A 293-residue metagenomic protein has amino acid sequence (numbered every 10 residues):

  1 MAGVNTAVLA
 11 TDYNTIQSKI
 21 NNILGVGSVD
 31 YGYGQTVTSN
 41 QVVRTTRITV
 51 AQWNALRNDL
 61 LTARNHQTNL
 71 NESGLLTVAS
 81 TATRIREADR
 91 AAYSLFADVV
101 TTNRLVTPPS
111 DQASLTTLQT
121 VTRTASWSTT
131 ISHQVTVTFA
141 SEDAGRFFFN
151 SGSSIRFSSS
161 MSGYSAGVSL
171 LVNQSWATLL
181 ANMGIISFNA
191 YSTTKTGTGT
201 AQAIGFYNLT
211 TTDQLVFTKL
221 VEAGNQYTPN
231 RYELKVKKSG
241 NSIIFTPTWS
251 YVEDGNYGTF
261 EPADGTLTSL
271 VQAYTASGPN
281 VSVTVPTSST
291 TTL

Functional and structural regions predicted by a protein language model:
M1-T124, S128, T248: Extracellular "spike/adhesin" assembly and maturation modules and analogous cytosolic coiled-coil scaffolds
Y13, Y93, V135-V137, I155-S159 (+2 more regions): Generic structural hydrophobic/aromatic packing signal, biased to beta-strands
T77, I155-V168, V172-S175, S239-S250 (+1 more regions): Compositionally biased, intrinsically disordered low-complexity regions enriched in charged/polar residues
N103-V168: Solvent-exposed, flexible loop/coil segments flanking beta-strands in beta-rich domains
Q112-L118, F147, L179-L180, I186-F188 (+2 more regions): Extended hydrophobic/Leu-rich segments
S154-L209: Extended low-complexity, serine/threonine- and proline-enriched intrinsically disordered segments
N189-L293: Extended, charged low-complexity segments that frequently continue into or abut oligomerization scaffolds
